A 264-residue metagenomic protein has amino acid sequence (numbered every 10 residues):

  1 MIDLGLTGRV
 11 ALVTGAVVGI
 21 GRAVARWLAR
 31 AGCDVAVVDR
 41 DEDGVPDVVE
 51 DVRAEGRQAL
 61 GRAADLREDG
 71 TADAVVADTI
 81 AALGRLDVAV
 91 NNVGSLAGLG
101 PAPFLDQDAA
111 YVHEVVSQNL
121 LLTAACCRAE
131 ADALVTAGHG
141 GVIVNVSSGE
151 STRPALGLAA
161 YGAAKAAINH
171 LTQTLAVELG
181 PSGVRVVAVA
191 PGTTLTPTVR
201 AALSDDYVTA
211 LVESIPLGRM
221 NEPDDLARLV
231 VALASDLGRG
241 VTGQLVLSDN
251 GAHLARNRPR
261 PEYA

Functional and structural regions predicted by a protein language model:
M1-D3, P101, T242-A264: Short C-terminal tail/terminal secondary-structure segment of NAD(P)H-dependent dehydrogenase/reductase domains
L4-A36: Canonical Rossmann dinucleotide-binding motif of NAD(H)/NADP(H)-dependent dehydrogenases/reductases, specifically
L96-H113, G157-A160, R200-A201, R260-P261: Conserved mid-core segment of classical short-chain dehydrogenase/reductases
L105-A124, V144, I168, V212 (+1 more regions): Catalytic Tyr-X3-Lys loop
C127, A164, T172: Active-site helix of classical SDR
D132, V177-E178, R239: Alpha-helical segment proximal to the catalytic Tyr-Lys
S148: Residue(s) in the substrate-gating loop at a strand-loop-helix junction that position the organic substrate next
A188, T209-V241, V246-N250: C-terminal helical subdomain
